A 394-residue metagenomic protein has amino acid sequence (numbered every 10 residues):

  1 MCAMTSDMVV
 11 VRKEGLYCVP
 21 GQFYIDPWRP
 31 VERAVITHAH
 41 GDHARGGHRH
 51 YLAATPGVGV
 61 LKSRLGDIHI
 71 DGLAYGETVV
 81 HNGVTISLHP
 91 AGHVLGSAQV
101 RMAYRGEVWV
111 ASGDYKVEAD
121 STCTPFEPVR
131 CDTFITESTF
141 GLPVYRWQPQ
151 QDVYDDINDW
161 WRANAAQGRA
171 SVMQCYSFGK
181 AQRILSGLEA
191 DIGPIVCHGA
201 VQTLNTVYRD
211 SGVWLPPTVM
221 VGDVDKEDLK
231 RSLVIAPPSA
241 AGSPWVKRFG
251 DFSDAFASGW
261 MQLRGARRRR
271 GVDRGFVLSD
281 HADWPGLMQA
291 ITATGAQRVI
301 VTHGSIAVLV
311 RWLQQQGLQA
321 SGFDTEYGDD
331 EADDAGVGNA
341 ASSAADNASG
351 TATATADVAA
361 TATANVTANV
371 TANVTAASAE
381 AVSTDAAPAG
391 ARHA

Functional and structural regions predicted by a protein language model:
C2-P20, Y24-R29, R33, A39-V172 (+2 more regions): His/Asp/Glu-rich metal-coordinating catalytic cores of metallo-dependent phosphodiesterases/hydrolases acting on
Q22, P27, T37-D42, T55-V60 (+4 more regions): Short, polar loop motifs at secondary-structure junctions
E32-H38, H48-T55, G66-A74, G83-I86 (+5 more regions): Active-site regions of enzymes building and remodeling cell-envelope glycoconjugates
K62-R64, H81-T85, D120-T122, V144-R146 (+3 more regions): Short, charged, surface-exposed secondary-structure boundary motifs
G92-M102, Y115, A119-D120, T133 (+5 more regions): Active-site-proximal loop/helix segment associated with metal-binding centers of metalloenzymes
E118-H198, S258, Q262-E331: Cap/insert and terminal regions of metallo-dependent hydrolase folds
W161-A166, S171, Q182-S253: Accessory terminal helices/loops
M220-A356, A362, A376-A394: C-terminal regulatory/interaction regions
